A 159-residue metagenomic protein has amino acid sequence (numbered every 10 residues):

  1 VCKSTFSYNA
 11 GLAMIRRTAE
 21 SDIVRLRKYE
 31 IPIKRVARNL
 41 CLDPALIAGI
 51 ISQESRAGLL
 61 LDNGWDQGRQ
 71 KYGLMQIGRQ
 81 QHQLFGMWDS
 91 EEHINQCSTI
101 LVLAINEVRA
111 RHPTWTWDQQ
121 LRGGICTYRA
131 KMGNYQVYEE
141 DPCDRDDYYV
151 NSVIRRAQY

Functional and structural regions predicted by a protein language model:
V1-G11, A19-R27, R38-L40, G68 (+1 more regions): Non-catalytic cell-wall polysaccharide-engagement segments
A10, K34, R38-Y72: Secreted/periplasmic proteins that engage bacterial cell-wall peptidoglycan
E30-I31: A generic alpha-helix surface/boundary motif
